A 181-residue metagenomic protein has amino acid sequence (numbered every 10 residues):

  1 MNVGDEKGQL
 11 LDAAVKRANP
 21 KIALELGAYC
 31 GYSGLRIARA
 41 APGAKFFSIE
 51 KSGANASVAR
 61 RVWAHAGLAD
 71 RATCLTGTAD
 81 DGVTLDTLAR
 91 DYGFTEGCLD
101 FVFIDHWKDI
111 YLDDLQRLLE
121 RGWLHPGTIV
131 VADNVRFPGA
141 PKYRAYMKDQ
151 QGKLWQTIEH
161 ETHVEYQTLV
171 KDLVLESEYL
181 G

Functional and structural regions predicted by a protein language model:
M1-Q9: Conserved SAM-binding loop and adjacent beta-strand
P20, G97-L99, G127: Local beta-strand N-terminus motif with an aromatic residue
P20-Y29: Conserved class I S-adenosyl-L-methionine
G34-A38: Conserved SAM-dependent methyltransferase scaffold
K45-E50: Conserved SAM-binding motif I beta-strand of class I
S52-C98: S-adenosyl-L-methionine
F94, L99-I110: A short SAM/SAH-binding and catalytic strip from SAM-dependent methyltransferases
K108-G181: C-terminal substrate-binding/active-site "lid" region of AdoMet-derived donor-dependent transferases
